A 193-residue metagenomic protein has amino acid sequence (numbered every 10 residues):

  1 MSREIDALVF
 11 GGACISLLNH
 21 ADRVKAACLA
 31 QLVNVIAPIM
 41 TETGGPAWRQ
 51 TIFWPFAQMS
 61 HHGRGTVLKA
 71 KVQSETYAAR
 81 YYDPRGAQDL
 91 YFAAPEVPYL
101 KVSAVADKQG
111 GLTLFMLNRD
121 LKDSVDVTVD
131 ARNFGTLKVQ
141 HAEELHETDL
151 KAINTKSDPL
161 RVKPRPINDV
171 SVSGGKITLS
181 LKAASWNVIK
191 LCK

Functional and structural regions predicted by a protein language model:
M1-L100: Aromatic/acidic polysaccharide-binding cleft in carbohydrate-active enzymes
A13, K25, A37, P98-V102 (+4 more regions): Structural beta-strand/beta-sheet cores of well-ordered domains, especially the beta-sheet scaffolds that support
N19-A21, A106-Q109, K182: Extracellular/periplasmic catalytic domains that process cell-envelope and extracellular macromolecules
A27, F56, L114, A142 (+1 more regions): Hydrophobic, well-ordered secondary-structure elements that form the walls of internal hydrophobic environments
L29, E96-Q109, L117-R119: Hard-cation-handling environments
A57, S103-V105, E143: Residues in well-ordered beta-strands of folded domains
Y82-V97, L117-K193: C-terminal beta-sandwich/jelly-roll accessory domains of carbohydrate-active enzymes
